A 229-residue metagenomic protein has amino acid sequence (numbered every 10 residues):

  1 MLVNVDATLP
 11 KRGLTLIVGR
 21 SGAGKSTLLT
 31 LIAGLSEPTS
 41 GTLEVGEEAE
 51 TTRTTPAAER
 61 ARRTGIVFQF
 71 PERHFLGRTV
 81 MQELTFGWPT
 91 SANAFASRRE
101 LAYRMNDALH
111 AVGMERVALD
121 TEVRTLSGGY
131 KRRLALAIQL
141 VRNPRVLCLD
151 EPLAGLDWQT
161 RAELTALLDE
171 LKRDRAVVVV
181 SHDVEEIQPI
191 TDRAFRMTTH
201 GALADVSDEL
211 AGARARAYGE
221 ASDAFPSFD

Functional and structural regions predicted by a protein language model:
A33: Helix-to-loop junction immediately C-terminal to a conserved catalytic motif
T42-E59: ABC ATPase NBD Q-loop/coupling interface
R99-V117: Conserved ABC ATPase "signature" region
E122-L126: Conserved ABC ATPase signature
L147-E151: Catalytic Walker B motif of ABC-type/P-loop ATPase nucleotide-binding domains
D157: ABC-family nucleotide-binding domains
R175-V180: Conserved H-loop
